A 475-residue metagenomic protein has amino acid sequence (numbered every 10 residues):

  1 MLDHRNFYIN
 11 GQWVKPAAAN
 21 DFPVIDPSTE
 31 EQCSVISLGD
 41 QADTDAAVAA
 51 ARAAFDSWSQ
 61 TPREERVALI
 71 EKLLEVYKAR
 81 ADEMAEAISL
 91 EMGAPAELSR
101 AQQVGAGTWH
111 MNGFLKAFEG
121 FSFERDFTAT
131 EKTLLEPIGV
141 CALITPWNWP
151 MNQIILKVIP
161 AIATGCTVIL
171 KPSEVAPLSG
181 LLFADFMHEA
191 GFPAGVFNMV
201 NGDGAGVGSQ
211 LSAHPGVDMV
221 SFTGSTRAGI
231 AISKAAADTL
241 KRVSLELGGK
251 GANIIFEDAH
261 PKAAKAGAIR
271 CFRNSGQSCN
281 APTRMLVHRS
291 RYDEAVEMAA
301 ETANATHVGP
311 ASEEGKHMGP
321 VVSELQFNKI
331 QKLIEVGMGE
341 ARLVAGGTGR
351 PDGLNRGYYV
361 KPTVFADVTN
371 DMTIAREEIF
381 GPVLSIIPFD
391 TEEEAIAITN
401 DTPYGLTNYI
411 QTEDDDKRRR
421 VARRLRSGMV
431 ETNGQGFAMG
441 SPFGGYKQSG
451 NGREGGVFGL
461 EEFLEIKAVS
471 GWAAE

Functional and structural regions predicted by a protein language model:
M1-L90: Short, structured beta/alpha segment
P27, Q41-T44, R63, A81 (+4 more regions): Residues at or immediately preceding the N-termini of alpha-helices
T29-V35, V217, I254, H307 (+2 more regions): Conserved C-terminal structural/oligomerization subdomain of aldehyde/semialdehyde dehydrogenase
E30, R66, I88, M111 (+9 more regions): Residue-level signal for inorganic ion chemistry
C33-G39, A54-Q60, L143, N253-F256 (+5 more regions): Short, well-ordered beta-strand elements within core beta-sheets of diverse protein domains
A49, E71-D82, A94-F121: Long amphipathic alpha-helix in the N-terminal Rossmann-like dinucleotide-binding domain of NAD(P)-dependent
S122-K262, F389: Rossmann-like NAD(P) dinucleotide-binding subdomain of oxidoreductase/dehydrogenase enzymes
R227-T369, T432: ALDH superfamily catalytic-core signature
